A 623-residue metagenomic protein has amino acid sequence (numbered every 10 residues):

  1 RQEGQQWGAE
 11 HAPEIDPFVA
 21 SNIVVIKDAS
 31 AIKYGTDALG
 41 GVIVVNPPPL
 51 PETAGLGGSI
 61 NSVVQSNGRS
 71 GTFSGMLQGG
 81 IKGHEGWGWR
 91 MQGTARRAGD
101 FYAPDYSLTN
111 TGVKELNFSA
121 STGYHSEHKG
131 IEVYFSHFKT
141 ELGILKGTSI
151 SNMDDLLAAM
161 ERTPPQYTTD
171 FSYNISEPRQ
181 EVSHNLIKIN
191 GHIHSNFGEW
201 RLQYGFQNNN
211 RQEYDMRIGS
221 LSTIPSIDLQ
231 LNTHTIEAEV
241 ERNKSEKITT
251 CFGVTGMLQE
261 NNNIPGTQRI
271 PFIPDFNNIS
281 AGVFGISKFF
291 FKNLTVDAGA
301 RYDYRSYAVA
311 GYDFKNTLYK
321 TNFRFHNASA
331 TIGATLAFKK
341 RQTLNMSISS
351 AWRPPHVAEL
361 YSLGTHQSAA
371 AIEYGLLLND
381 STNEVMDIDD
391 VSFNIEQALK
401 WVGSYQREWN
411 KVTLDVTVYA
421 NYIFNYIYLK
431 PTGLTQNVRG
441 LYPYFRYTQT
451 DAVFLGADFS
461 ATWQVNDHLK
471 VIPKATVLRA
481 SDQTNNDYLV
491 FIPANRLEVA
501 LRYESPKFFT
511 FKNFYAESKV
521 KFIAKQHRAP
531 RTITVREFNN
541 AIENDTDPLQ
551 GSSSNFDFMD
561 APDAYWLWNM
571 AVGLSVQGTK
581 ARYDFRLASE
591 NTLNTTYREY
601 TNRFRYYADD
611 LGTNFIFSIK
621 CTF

Functional and structural regions predicted by a protein language model:
Q2-K27: Short acidic/polar hinge/loop motifs at secondary-structure boundaries that mediate gating or recognition
Q5, V44, G80-P178: Periplasmic-side early beta-strands and strand-to-turn transitions of outer-membrane beta-barrels
E10-P13, V25, D37-N61, G71-M76: N-terminal periplasmic accessory domains that precede and gate Gram-negative outer-membrane beta-barrel machines
H125-T140, F171-T331, T335-K339, N345-S347 (+2 more regions): Face-selective signature of the C-terminal outer-membrane beta-barrel domain
T148, E260-N262, Y304-K315, N322 (+6 more regions): Surface-exposed extracellular loop regions of Gram-negative outer-membrane beta-barrel proteins, predominantly
I224-V240, G282, I388-I395, K400 (+2 more regions): Outer membrane beta-barrel strand-and-loop segments of large Gram-negative receptors, especially TonB-dependent
W352-R353, F424, V471, F522-L549 (+1 more regions): C-terminal beta-signal and adjacent terminal beta-strands/loops of Gram-negative outer-membrane beta-barrel proteins
V418-I423, L434-R528: Gram-negative outer-membrane beta-barrel transporters
